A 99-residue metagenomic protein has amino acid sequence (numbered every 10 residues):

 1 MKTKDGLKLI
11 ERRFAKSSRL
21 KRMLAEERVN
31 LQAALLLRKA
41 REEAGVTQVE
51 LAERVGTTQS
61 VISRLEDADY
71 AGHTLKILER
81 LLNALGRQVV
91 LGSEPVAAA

Functional and structural regions predicted by a protein language model:
M1-Q32, V96-A99: N-terminal flexible/basic segments that precede or flank functional cores
K2, L35-A52: Short basic helix-loop element that most often maps to the first helix and adjoining turn of HTH DNA-binding modules
V55, P95-V96: Conserved beta-strand edge residues that scaffold enzyme active sites
V55-A71: Recognition helix of helix-turn-helix/homeodomain-like DNA-binding domains that insert into the DNA major groove
L75-L91: DNA major-groove recognition helix of helix-turn-helix/homeodomain DNA-binding modules
